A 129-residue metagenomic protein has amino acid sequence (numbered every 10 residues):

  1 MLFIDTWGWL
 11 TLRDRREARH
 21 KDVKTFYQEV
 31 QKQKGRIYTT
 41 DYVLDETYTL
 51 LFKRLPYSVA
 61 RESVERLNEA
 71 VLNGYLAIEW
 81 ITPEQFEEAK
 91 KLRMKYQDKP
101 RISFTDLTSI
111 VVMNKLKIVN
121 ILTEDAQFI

Functional and structural regions predicted by a protein language model:
M1-T39, F52-R66: Short, well-structured N-terminal submotif of metal-dependent ribonuclease cores
I4, Y38-T39, W80, F104 (+1 more regions): Short beta-strand scaffold positions
W9, L44, F128-I129: A generic structural signal for short hydrophobic patches within well-formed alpha-helices
K21-D22, A70, Y75-I78, L122 (+1 more regions): Ribonuclease/tRNase effector modules and their secretory precursors
L76-N120: Active-site neighborhoods of divalent-metal-dependent phosphate/nucleic-acid chemistry enzymes
